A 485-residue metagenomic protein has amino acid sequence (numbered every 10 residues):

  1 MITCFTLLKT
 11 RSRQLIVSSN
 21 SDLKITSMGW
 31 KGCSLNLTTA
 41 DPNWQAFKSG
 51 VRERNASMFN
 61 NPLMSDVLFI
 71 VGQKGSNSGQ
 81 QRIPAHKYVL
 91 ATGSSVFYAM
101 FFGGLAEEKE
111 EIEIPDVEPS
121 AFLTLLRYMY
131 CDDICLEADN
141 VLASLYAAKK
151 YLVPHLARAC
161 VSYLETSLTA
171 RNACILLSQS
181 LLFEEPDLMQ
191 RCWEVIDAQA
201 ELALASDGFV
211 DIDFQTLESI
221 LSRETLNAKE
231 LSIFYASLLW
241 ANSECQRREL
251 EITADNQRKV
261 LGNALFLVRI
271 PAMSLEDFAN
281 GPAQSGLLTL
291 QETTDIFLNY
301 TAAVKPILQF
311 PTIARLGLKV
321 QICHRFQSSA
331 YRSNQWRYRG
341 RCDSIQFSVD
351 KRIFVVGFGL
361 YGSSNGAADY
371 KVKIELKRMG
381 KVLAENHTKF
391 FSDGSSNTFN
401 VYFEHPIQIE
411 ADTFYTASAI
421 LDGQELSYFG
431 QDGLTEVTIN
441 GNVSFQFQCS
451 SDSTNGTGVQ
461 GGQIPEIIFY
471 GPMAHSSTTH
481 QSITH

Functional and structural regions predicted by a protein language model:
I2-R11, L15-K87, A91, R127-A138: N-terminal BTB/POZ boundary and linker segment
L15, G29-L37, I83, T92-G93 (+5 more regions): Alpha-helical scaffold in the C-terminal half of BTB/POZ domains and their immediate C-terminal extension
A91-F101: Short active-site loop/helix that positions an aromatic residue
M100-I112: Cytochrome P450 substrate-recognition site 1
K109-R127: Eukaryotic helix-linker segments that join adjacent hydrophobic helices
F122-C131, M379, N386-H387: Short, contiguous, well-ordered secondary-structure segments
K259-K381, E385-H387, D393, H405 (+3 more regions): Beta-sheet-rich sandwich/jelly-roll-like modules and their strand-loop junctions
S395-Y402: Aromatic sugar-binding surface patches on proteins that engage polysaccharides or sugar-phosphate polymers
